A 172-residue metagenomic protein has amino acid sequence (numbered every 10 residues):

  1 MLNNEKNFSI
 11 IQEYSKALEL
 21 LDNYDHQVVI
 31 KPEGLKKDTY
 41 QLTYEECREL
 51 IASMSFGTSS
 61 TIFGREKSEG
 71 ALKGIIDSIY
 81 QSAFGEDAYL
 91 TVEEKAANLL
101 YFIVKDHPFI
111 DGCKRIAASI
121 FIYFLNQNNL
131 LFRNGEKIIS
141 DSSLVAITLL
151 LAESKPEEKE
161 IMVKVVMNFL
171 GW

Functional and structural regions predicted by a protein language model:
M1-W172: FIC/Doc superfamily catalytic core
